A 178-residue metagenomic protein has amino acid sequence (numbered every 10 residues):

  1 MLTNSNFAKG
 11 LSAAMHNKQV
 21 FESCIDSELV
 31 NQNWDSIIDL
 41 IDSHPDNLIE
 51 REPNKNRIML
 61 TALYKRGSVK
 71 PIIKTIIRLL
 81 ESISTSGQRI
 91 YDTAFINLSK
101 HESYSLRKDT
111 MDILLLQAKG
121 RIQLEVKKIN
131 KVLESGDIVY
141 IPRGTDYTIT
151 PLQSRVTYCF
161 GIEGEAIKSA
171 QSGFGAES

Functional and structural regions predicted by a protein language model:
M1-R57: N-terminal auxiliary "cap/dimerization" subdomain that precedes the catalytic jelly-roll/cupin core of mononuclear
N4-S5, I38-D137, T145-E177: Active-site region of the double-stranded beta-helix
Y140: Conserved beta-strand-loop-short alpha-helix elements that form and flank the Mn2+/Mg2+-coordinating active site
